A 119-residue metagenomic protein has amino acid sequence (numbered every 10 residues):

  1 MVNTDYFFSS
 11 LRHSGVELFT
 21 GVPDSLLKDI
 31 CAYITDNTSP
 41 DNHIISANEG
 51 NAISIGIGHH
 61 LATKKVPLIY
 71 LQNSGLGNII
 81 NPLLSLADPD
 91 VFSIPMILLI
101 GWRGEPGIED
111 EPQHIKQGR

Functional and structural regions predicted by a protein language model:
M1-R119: Thiamine diphosphate
